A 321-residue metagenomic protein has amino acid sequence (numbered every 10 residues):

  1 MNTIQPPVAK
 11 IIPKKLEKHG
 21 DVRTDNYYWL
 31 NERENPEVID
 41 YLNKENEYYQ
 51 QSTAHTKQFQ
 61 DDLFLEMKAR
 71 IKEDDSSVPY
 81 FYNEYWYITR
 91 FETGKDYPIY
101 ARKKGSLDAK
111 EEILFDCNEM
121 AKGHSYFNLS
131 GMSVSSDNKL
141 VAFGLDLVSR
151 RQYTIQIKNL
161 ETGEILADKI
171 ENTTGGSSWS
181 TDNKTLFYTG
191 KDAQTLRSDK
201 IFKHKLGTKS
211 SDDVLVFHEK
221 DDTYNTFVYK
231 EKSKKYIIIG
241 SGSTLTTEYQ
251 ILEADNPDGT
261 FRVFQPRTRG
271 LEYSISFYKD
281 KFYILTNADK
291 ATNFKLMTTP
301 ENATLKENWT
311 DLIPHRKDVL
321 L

Functional and structural regions predicted by a protein language model:
M1-L321: Beta-propeller folds
